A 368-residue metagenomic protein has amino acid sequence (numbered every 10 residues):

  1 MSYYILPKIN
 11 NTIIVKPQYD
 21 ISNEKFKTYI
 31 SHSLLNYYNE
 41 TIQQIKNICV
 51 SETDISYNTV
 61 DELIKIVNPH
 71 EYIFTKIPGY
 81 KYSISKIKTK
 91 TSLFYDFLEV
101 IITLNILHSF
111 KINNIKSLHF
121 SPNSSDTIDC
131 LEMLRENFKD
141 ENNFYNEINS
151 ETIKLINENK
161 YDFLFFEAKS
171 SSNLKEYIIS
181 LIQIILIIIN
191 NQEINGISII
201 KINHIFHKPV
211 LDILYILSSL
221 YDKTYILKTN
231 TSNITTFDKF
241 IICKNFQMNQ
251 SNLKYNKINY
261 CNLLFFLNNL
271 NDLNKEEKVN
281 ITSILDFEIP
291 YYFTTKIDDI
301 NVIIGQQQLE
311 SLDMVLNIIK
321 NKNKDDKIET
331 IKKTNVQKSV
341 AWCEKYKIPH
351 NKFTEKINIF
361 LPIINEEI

Functional and structural regions predicted by a protein language model:
M1-N157, D272-I368: Intrinsically disordered, low-complexity glycine/charged-rich regulatory or linker segments that flank or connect
I84-T91, L118-S125, K160, K175-I179 (+2 more regions): Intrinsic disorder
N114, K160-Y161, N195: Local beta-strand N-terminus motif with an aromatic residue
K116-H119, F165, I199-K201, Y225 (+1 more regions): Beta-strand cores of modular interaction/reader domains in eukaryotic scaffold and signaling proteins, especially PDZ
P122-S125, S170-S171, H204-I205, T231-S232 (+1 more regions): Conserved beta-strand elements of beta-rich interaction domains across eukaryotes, especially beta-propellers
I153-S172: A short acidic, Gly/Pro-enriched loop at the edge of an enzyme's catalytic core that lines a small-molecule cofactor
N173-I226: Conserved Class I SAM-dependent methyltransferase catalytic core
P209-D286, P290, T294: Class I S-adenosyl-L-methionine
